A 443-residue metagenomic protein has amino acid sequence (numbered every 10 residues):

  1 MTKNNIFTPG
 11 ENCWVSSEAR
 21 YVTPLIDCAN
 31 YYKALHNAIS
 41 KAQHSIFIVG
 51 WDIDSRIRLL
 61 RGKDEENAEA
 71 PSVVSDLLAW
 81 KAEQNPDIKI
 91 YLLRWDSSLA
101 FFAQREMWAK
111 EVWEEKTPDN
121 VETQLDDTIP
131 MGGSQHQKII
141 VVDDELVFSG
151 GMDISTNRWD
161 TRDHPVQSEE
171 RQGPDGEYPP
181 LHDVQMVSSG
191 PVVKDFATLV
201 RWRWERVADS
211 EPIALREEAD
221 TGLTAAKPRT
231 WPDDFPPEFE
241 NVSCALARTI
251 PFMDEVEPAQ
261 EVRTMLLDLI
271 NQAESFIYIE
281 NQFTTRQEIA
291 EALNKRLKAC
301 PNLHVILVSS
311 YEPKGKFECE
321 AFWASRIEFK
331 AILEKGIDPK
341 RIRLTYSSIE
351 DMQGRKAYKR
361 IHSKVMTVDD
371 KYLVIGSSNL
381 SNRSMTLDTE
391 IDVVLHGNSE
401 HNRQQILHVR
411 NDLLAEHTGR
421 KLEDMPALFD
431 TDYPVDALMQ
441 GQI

Functional and structural regions predicted by a protein language model:
M1-I443: Charged, low-complexity intrinsically disordered terminal segments
